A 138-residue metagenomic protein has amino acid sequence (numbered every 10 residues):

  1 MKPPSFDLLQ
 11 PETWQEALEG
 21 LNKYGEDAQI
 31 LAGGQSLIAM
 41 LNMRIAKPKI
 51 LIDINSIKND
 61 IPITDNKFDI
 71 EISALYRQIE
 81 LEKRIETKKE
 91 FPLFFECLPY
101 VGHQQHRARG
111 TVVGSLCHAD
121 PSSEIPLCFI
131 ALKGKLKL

Functional and structural regions predicted by a protein language model:
M1-L138: C-terminal structural segment of proteins
